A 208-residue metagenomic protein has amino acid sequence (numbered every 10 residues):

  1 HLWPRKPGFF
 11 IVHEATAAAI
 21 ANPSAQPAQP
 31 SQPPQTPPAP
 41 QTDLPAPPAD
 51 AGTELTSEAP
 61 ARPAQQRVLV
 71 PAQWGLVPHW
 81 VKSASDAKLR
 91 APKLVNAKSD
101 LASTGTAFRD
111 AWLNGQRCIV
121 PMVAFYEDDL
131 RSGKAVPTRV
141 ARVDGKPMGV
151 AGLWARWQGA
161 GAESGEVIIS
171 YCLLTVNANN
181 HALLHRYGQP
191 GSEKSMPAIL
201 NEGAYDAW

Functional and structural regions predicted by a protein language model:
H1-W208: Short linear sequence motif anchored by a di-proline
